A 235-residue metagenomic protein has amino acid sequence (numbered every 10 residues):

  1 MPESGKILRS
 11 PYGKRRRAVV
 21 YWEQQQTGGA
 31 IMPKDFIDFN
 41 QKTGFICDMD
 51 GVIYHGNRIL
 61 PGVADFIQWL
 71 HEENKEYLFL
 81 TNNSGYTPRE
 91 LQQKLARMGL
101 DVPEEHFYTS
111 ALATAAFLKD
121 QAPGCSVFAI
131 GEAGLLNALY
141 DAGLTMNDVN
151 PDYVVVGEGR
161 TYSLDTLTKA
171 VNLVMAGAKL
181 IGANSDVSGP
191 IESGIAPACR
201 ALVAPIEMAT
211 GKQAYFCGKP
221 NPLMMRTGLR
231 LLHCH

Functional and structural regions predicted by a protein language model:
G5, G13, G28-G29: Residue-identity detector for glycine
R9, R15-R17: Basic polycationic patches enriched in arginine
R15, I31-M49, I53-H235: HAD-like aspartate-dependent phosphatase fold
A18, T27-A30: Ala/Thr-enriched low-complexity intrinsically disordered regions
